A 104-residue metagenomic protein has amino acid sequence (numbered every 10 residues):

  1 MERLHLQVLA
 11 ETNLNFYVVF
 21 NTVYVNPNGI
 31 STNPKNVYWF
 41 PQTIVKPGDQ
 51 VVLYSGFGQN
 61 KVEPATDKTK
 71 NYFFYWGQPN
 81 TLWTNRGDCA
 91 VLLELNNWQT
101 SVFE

Functional and structural regions predicted by a protein language model:
M1-E104: Activation on beta-sandwich/Ig-like modules and their edge loops
